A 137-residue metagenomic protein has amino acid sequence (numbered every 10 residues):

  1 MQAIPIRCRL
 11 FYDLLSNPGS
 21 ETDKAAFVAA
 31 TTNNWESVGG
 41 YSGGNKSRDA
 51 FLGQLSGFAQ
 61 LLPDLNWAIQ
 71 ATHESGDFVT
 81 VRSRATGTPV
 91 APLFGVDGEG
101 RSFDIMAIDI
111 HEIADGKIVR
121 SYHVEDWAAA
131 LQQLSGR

Functional and structural regions predicted by a protein language model:
M1-R137: C-terminal and inter-domain tail/linker signature
